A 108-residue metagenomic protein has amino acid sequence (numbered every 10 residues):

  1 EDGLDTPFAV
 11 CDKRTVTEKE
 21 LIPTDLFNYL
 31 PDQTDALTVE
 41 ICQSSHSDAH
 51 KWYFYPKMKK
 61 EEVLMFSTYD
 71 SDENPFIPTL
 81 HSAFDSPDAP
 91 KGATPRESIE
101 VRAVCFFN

Functional and structural regions predicted by a protein language model:
E1-I41, A49-H50: Non-heme Fe(II) oxygenase catalytic core, chiefly the N-lobe of the double-stranded beta-helix
L37-N108: Catalytic core of Fe(II)/2-oxoglutarate
